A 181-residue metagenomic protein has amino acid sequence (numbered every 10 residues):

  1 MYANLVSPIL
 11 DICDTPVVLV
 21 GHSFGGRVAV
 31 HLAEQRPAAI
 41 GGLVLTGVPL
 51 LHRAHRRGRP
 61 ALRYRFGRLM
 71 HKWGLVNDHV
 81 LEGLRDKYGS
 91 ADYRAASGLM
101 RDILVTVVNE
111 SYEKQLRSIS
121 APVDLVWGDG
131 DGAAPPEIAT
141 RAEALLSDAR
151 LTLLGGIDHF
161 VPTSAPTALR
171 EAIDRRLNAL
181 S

Functional and structural regions predicted by a protein language model:
M1-V20, R170-E171: Active-site loop/oxyanion-hole signature of alpha/beta-hydrolase fold enzymes
G21-G25, A29: Gly/Ala-rich beta-loop-alpha elbow adjacent to hydrolase catalytic centers
V30-Q35, A39-W73: Flexible "cap/lid" loop of the alpha/beta hydrolase fold
D86-K114: Hydrophobic, aromatic-rich cap/lid helix
S118-I119, L125-W127: Short beta-strand/loop motif that positions the catalytic acidic residue of the alpha/beta-hydrolase fold
A121, P135-A144: Short alpha-helix in the alpha/beta-hydrolase fold that links the catalytic acid
G130-A134, H159: Acidic catalytic loop of the alpha/beta-hydrolase fold
I157-R170: Catalytic histidine-centered segment of alpha/beta-hydrolase-like enzymes
